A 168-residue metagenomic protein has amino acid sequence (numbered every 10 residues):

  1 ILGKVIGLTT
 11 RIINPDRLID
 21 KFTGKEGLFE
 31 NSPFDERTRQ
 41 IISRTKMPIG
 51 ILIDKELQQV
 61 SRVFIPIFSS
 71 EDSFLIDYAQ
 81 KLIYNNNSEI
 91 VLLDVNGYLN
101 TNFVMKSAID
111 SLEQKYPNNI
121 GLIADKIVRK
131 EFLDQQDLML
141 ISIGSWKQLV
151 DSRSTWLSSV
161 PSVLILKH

Functional and structural regions predicted by a protein language model:
I1-F103, D110-H168: Intrinsically disordered or low-complexity boundary/linker segments at protein termini and domain junctions
